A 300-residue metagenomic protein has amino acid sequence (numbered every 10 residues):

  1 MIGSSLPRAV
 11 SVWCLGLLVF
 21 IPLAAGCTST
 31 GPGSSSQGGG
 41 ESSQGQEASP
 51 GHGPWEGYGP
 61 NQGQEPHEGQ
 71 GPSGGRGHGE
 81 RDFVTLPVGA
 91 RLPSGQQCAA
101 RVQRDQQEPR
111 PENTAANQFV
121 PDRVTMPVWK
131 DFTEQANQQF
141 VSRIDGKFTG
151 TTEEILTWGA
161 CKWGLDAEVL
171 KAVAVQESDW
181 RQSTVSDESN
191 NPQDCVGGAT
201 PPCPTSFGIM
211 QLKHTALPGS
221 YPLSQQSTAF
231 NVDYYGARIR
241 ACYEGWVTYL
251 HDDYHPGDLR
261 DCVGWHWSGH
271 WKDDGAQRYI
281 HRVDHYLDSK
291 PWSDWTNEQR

Functional and structural regions predicted by a protein language model:
M1-L15: Bacterial N-terminal signal peptides that target proteins for export
L6-P7, I21-P22, G45, P87: Short, intrinsically disordered, low-complexity terminal segments
V12-A24: Bacterial N-terminal signal peptides
I21, R91-L92, S189, G197: Processing junctions and N-termini across compartments
T28-S36, Q44-Q135, V141-T149, A199-S206 (+1 more regions): Non-catalytic cell-wall polysaccharide-engagement segments
I155-T157, K162-C195, L212, Y235 (+1 more regions): Short, functionally critical alpha-helical segments immediately adjacent to catalytic or ligand/cofactor-binding
V169, T205-G208: Residues that flank catalytic or metal-binding motifs in active/ligand-binding sites
